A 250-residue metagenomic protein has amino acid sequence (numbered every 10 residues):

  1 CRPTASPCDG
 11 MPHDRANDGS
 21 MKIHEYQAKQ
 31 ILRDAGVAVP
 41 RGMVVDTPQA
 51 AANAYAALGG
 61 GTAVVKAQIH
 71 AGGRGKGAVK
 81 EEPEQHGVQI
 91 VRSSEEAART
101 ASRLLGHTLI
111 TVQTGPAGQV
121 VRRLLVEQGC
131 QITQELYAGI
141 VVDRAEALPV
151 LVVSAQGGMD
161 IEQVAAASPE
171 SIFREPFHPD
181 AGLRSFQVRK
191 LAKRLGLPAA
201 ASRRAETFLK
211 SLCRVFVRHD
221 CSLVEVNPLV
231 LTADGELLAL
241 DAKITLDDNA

Functional and structural regions predicted by a protein language model:
P7, N17-G19: Generic short amphipathic/hydrophobic targeting helices enriched at N-termini, encompassing Sec-type signal peptides
S20-H219, T232, E236-A250: Active-site nucleotide/adenylate-binding loops and adjacent lid/helix of ATP-dependent enzymes
S222-V224: PAS/PAS-like sensory domains
P228-L229: Hydrophobic residue at the +6 position relative to the catalytic HRD Asp in the kinase catalytic loop
